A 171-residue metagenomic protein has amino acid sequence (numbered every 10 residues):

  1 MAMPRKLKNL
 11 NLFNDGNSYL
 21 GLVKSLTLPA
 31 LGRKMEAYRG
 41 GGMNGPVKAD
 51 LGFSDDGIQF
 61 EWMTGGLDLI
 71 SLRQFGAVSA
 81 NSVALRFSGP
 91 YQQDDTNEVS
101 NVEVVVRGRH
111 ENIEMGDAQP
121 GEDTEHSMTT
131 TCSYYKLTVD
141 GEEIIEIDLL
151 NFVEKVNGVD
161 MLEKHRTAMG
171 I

Functional and structural regions predicted by a protein language model:
M1-L69, R109-A118, V159-A168: Solvent-exposed edge beta-strands and adjacent loop segments that serve as assembly or binding interfaces
M3-K8, S82-R86, T131-S133: A short, compositionally biased
F13-D15, P29, M63-G65, S88-P90 (+3 more regions): A structural detector for beta-sheet-dominated domains
Y19-S25, E98-G108, E146-L149: Short amphipathic beta-strand/extended segments with alternating polar/hydrophobic composition
E36-N44, Q93-C132: A mid-sequence interfacial segment
G52-S54, A77-N81, S100, P120-T124: A generic structural micro-feature
Q59-E111: A contiguous binding-surface segment within folded domains or other stable secondary-structure elements
R109-I171: Mixed-charge, glycine-accented linear interaction segment located at domain edges/termini
